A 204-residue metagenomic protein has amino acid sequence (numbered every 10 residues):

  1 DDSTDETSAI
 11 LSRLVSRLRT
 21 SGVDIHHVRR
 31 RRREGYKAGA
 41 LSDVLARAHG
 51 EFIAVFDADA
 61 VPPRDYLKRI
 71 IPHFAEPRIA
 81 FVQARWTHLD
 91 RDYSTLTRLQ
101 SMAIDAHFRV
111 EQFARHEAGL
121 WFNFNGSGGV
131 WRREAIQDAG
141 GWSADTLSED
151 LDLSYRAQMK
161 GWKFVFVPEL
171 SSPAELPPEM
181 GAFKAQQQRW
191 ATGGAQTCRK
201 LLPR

Functional and structural regions predicted by a protein language model:
D1, V28-R30, V167-E169: Conserved beta-strand termini and adjacent loop/short-helix elements that scaffold enzyme active sites in alpha/beta
D1-L11, R32-E34: A conserved acidic beta->alpha catalytic loop
D2-S3, D57-V61, D145: The conserved acidic donor/metal-binding loop of glycosyltransferases
R13-F52, R64-L147, Q158-M159, M180-P203: Long helical/loop segments within the catalytic core of UDP-sugar-dependent glycosyltransferases, especially the large
R85, D150, P168: Nucleotide-sugar donor-binding loop of glycosyltransferases
L89, L151, S172-P173: Positions that flank functional sites
D145, S154-S172: Catalytic donor-sugar/metal-binding loop of nucleotide-sugar-dependent glycosyltransferases
P168-A182: Active-site donor/metal-binding and catalytic loop motifs of nucleotide-sugar-dependent glycosylation enzymes
